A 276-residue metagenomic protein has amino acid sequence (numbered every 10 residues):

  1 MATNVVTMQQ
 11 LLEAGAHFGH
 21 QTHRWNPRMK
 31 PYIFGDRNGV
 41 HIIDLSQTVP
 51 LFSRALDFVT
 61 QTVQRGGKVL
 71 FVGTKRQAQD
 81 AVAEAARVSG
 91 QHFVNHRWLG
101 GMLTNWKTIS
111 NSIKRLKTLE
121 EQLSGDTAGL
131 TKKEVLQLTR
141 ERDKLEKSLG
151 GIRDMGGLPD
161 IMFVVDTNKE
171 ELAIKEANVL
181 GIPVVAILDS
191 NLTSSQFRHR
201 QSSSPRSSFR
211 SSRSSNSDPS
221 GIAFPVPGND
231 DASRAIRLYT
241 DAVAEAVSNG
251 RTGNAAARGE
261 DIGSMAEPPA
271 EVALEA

Functional and structural regions predicted by a protein language model:
M1-V5, Q201-S214, G253-A276: Intrinsically disordered, compositionally biased charged tails
A2-K68, T74-K75, Q79-Q122, V135 (+3 more regions): N-terminal cationic and glycine-rich segments that engage phosphates or anionic surfaces
G15, F71, M162, Y239: Residue-level signature of catalytic and energy-coupling elements of molecular machines, predominantly ATP/GTP-dependent
V69-L70, H92-N95, P183-L188, V247-S248: Short hydrophobic alpha-helical runs that function as membrane-insertion/retention elements
K75-A78, W98-L103, T167-E171, S190-S194 (+3 more regions): Conserved nucleotide-binding/hydrolysis micro-motifs of P-loop NTPases
G101-K144, Q196-S207, S220-G221, D230-D231 (+2 more regions): Conserved phosphate-handling catalytic cores of large alpha/beta enzymes
A128, K132-V164, N168-D189: Extended, charged alpha-helical interaction scaffolds
K169-Q201, R213-V226: Nucleotide-binding motor/catalytic cores of P-loop/tubulin-like NTPases across gene-expression machines
